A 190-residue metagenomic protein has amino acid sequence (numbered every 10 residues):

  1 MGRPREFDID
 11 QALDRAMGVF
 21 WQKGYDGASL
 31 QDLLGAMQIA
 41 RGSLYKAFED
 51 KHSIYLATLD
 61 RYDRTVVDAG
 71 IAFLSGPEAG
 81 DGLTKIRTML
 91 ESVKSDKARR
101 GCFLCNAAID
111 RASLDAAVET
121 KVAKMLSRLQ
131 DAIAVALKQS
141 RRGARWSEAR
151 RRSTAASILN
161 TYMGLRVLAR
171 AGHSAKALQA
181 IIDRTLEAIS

Functional and structural regions predicted by a protein language model:
M1-F7, A144-S147: N-terminal intrinsically disordered/low-complexity leader segments
D8-R15, G82, T154: N-terminal positioning helix adjacent to the helix-turn-helix/winged-helix DNA-binding module
Q11, R15, V19-S53, A57: Helix-turn-helix
A57, I71-R100, R151-I158: Hydrophobic alpha-helical connector segments
D60-V66: Short, basic, alpha-helical segments at the C-terminal edge of helix-turn-helix-like DNA-binding modules
G82-K85, K97-T120: Amphipathic alpha-helical segments used for helix-helix packing
D96, V135, Q139, I158-K176 (+1 more regions): Amphipathic C-terminal alpha-helical segment
L114-A116, L126-T154, S190: Hydrophobic alpha-helical bundle segments that form small-molecule/ligand-binding pockets
